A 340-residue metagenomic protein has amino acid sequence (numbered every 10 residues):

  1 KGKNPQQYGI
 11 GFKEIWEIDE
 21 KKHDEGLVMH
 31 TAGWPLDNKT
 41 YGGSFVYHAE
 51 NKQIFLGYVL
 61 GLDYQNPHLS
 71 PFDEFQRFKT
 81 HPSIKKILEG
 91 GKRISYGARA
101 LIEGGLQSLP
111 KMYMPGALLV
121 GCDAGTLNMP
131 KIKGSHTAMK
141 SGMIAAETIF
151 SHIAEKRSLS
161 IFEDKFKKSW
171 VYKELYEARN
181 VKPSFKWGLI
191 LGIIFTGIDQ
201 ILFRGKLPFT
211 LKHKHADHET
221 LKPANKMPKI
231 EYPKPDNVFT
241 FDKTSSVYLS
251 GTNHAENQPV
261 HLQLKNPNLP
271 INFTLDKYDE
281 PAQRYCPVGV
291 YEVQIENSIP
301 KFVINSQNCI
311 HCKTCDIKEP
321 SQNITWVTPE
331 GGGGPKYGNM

Functional and structural regions predicted by a protein language model:
K1-T210, E256-Q258, L269, T274-G289 (+5 more regions): Residues forming the flavin
I193-N253: Long, low-complexity segments enriched in small/aliphatic residues
K234, K265-P270: Terminal low-complexity tails and localization/encapsulation signals of metabolic enzymes
A255, L264-K265: Intrinsic low-complexity, disordered N-terminal segments enriched in polar/charged/small residues
F302-I310: Short secondary-structure subsegments characteristic of cysteine-rich extracellular domains
